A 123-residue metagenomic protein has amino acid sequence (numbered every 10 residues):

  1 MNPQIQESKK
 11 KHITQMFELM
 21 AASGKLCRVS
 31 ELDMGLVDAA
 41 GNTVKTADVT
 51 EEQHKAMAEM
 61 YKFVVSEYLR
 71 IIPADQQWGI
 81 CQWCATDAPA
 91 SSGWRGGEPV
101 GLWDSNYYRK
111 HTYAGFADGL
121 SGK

Functional and structural regions predicted by a protein language model:
M1-E7: Surface-exposed cleft-lining segments at the edges of enzyme active sites
S8-G24, D33-K123: Aromatic-rich peripheral "rim/lid" segments of glycoside hydrolase catalytic domains that contact and position glycan
S30: Active-site flanking residues adjacent to catalytic metal/cofactor-binding acidic residues
